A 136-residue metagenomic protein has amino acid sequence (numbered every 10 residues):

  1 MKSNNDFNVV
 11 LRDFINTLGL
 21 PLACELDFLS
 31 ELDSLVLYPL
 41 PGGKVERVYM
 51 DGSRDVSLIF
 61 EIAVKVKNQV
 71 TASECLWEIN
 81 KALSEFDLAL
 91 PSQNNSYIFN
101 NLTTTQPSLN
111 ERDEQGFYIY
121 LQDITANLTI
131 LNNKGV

Functional and structural regions predicted by a protein language model:
M1-E25, L29, P41-V136: Charged, amphipathic alpha-helical segments and their flanking helix caps
D33-L35: Ser/Thr-rich, low-complexity intrinsically disordered terminal regions
